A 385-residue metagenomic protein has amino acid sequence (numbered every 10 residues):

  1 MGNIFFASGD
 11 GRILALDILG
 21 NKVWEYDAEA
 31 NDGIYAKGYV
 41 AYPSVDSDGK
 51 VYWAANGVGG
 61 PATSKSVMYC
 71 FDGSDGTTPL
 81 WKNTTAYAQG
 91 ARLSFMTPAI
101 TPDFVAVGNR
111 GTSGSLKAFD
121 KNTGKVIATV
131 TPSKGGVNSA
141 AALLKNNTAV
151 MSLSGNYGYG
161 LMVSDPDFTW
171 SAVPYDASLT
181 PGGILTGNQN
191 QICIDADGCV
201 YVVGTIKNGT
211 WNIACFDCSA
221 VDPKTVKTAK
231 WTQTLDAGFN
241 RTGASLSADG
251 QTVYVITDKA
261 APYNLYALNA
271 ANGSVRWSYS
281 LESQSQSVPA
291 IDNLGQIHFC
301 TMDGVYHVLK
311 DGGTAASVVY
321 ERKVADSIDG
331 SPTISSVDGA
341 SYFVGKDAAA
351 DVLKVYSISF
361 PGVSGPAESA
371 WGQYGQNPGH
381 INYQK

Functional and structural regions predicted by a protein language model:
M1-K385: Extracytoplasmic/lumenal domain signature
